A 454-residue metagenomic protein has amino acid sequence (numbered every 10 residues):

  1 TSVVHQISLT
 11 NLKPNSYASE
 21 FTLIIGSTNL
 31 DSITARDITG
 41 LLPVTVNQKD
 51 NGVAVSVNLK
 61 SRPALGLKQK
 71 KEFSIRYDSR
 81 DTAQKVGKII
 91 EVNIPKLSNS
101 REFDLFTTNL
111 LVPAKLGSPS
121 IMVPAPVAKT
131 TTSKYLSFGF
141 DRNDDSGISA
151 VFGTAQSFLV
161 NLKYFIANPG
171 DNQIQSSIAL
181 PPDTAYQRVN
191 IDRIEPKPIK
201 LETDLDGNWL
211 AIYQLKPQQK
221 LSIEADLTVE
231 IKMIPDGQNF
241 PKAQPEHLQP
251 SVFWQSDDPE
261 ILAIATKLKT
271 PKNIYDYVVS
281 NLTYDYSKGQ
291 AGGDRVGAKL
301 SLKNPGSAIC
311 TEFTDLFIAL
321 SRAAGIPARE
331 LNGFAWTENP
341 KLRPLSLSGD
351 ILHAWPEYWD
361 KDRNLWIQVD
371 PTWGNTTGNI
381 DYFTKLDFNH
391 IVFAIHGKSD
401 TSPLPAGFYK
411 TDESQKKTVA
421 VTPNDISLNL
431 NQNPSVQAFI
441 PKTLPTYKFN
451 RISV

Functional and structural regions predicted by a protein language model:
T1-E246, N431, A438-L444, N450: Lumenal/extracellular ectodomains and adaptor appendage modules of the eukaryotic vesicle/secretory system
R80-D81, P181, E230, T266 (+3 more regions): Sec-exported extracytoplasmic/periplasmic mature domains
D81-T82, E230-K232, N281-Y284, F334-E338 (+1 more regions): Solvent-exposed loop/turn segments at secondary-structure junctions within structured extracellular/periplasmic domains
K96-L105, Q244-I264, T377-T384: Short, cationic low-complexity segments
K197-P305: Acidic low-complexity segments
T270-I274, G306-S321: Active-site nucleophilic cysteine motif
D315-G407: Hydrophobic/aromatic-rich core segments of domains that either
Y382-V454: Low-complexity, Gly/Ser/Thr/Pro-rich intrinsically disordered linker/tail segments
